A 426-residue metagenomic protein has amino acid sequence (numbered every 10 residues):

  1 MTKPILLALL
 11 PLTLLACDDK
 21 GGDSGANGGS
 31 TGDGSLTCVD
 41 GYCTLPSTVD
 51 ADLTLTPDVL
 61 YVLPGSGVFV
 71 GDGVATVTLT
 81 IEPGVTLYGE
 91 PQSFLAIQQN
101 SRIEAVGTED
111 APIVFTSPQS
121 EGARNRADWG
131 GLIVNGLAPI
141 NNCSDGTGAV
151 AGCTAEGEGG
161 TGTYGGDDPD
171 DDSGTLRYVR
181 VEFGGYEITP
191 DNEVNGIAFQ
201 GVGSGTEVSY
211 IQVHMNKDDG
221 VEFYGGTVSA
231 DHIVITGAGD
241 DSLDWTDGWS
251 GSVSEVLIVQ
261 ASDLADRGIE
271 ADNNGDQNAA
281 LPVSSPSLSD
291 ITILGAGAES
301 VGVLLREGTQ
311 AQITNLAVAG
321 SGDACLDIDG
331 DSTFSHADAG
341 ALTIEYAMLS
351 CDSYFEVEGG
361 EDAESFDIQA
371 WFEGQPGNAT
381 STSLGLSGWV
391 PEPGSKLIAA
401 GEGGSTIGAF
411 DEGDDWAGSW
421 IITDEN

Functional and structural regions predicted by a protein language model:
T2-L10: Sec-dependent signal peptide recognition, specifically the positively charged N-region followed immediately by
T13-A16: C-terminal motif of bacterial Sec signal peptides marking the signal peptidase cleavage site
D18-G21: Bacterial signal peptide processing site
D23-N27, G32-T80, Q92-T108, P112-N426: Extracellular beta-rich repeat passengers
T86-L87, P91: General structural concept
